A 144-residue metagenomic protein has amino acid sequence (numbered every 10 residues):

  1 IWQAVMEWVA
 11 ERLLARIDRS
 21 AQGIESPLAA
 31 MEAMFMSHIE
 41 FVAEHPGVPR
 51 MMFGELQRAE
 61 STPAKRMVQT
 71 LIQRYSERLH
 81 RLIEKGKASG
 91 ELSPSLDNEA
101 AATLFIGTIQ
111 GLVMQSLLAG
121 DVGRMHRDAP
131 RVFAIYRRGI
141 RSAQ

Functional and structural regions predicted by a protein language model:
I1-Q22, A29-E40, M51, R66 (+3 more regions): Alpha-helical structural segments
S20, M52, L56, S116-A119: Secondary-structure edge/capping motif, primarily at the C-terminal ends of alpha-helices and the immediately following
G23-P27, E60, A64, P94 (+2 more regions): Residue-level signature of the cytosolic catalytic core of signaling kinases
A33, S37-E44, E77-S89, T103-L104 (+2 more regions): C-terminal peripheral helix-coil segments that are non-catalytic and often amphipathic
A43-P63: Amphipathic alpha-helical segments used for helix-helix packing
R50-M52, K65, E91-S95, L117 (+1 more regions): Short, hydrophobic secondary-structure boundary micro-motifs
P94, N98-A102: Membrane-interface starts of transmembrane alpha-helices
G111-Q115: Structural signal for membrane-spanning alpha-helices in multi-pass inner-membrane proteins, emphasizing helix cores
